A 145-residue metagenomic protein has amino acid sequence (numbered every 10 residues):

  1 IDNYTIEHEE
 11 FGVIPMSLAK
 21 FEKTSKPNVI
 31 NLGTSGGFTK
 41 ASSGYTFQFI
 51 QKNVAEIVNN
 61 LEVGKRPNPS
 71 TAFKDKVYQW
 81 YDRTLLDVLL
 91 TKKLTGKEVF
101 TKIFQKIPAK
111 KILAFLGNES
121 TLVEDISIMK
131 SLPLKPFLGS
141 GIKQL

Functional and structural regions predicted by a protein language model:
I1-E56: FAD/FMN-dependent oxidoreductases across multiple families
A55-L145: C-terminal helical "tail/cap" subdomain of flavin- and related membrane-associated enzymes
